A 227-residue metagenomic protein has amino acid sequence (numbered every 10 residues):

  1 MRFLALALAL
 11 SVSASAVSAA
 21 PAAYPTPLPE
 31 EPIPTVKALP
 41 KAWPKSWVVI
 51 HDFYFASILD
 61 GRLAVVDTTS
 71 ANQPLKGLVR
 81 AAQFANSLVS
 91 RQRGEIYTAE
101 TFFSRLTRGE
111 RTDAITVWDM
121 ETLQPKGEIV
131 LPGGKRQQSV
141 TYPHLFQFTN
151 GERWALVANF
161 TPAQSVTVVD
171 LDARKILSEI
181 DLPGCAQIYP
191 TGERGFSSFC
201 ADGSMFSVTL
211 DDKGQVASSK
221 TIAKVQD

Functional and structural regions predicted by a protein language model:
L8, V17-L59: Sequence/structural signature of beta-propeller modules and their immediately flanking N-terminal secretory/stalk
Y24-T26, G77-A82, L88-V89, T122-Q138 (+1 more regions): Surface-exposed loop and turn segments in beta-propeller and other repeat-based domains that flank or scaffold
P29-P40, R80-Q92, R136-Q147, L182-R194 (+1 more regions): Repeated scaffold domains used in trafficking and secretory/extracellular systems, primarily beta-propellers
P44-W47, Q92-G94, G151-R153, E193-G195: Short coil/turn segments that connect the beta-strands within blades of beta-propeller domains
V49, Y97-A99, L156, S197: Structural core positions within WD40/WD-like beta-propeller blades
F53-I58, F102-T107, P162-A163, D202-F206: Short glycine/acidic-enriched loop and turn motifs that connect beta-strands
T68-A71, M120-T122, D170-R174, L210-K213: Short loop/turn segments that connect beta-strands within beta-propeller blades
P190, G195-S197, A201-D227: Acidic, serine/threonine- and glycine-rich low-complexity intrinsically disordered segments that serve as flexible
